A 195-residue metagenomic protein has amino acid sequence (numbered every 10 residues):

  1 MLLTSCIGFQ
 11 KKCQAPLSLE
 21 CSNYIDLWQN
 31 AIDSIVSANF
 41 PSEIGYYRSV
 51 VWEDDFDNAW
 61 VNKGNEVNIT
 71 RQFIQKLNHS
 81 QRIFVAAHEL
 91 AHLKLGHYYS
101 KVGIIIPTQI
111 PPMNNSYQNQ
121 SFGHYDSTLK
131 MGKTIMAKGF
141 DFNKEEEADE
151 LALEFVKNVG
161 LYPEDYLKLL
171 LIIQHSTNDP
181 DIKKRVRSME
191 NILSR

Functional and structural regions predicted by a protein language model:
M1-T4: Sec-dependent bacterial lipoprotein signal peptides
C6-R195: A Zn2+-metalloprotease active-site environment signal
